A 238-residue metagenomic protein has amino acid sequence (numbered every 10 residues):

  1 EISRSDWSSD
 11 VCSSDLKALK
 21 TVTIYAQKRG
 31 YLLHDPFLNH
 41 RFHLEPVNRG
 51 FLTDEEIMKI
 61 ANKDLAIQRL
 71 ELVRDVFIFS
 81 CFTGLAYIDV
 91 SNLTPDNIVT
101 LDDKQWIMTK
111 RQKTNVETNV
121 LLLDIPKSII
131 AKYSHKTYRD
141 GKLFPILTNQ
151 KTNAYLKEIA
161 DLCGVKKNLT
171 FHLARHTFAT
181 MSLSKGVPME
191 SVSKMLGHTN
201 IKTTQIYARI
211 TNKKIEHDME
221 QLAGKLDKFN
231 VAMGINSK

Functional and structural regions predicted by a protein language model:
E1-V11: Single conserved hydrophobic/aromatic residue that forms the stacking wall/gate of nucleotide- or nucleobase-binding
S14-D15, K28-Y87: Basic, Lys/Arg- and aromatic-enriched nucleic-acid-binding interface segment
K28, I78, F82, I88-D89 (+3 more regions): C-terminal catalytic core of tyrosine-transesterase DNA break-rejoin enzymes
P46, Q112-A131, T137-E158: C-terminal catalytic core of Y-nucleophile DNA break-rejoin enzymes
F51, R111-N115, N149, L196 (+1 more regions): Catalytic-site neighborhood detector that most strongly recognizes the C-terminal catalytic loop/helix of tyrosine
A66-I67, H135-K142, I146, A154-K194: Short, basic (Lys/Arg/His-rich) helix/loop patches that form interaction surfaces in the mid-to-C-terminal regions
N97-D102, K166-K167, V187-I206, K213 (+2 more regions): Short, polar N-cap/turn motifs at the start of nucleic acid-interacting alpha helices
K136, L222-K238: C-terminal secondary-structure termini that scaffold catalytic or DNA-interacting sites
